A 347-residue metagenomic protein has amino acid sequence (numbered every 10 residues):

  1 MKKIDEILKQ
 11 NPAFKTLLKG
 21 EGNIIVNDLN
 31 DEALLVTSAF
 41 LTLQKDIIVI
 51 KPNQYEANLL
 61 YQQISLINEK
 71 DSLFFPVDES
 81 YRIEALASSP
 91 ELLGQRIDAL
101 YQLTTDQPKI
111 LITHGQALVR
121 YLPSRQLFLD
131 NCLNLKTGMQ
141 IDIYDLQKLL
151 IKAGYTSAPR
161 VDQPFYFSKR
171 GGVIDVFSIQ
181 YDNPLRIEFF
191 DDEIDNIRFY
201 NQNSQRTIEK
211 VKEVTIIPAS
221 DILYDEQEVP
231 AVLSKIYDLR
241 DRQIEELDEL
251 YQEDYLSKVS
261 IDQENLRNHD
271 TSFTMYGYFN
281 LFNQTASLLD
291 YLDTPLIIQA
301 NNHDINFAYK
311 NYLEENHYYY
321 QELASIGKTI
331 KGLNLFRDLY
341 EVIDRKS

Functional and structural regions predicted by a protein language model:
M1-S347: ASCE RecA-like P-loop NTPase motor cores that couple ATP hydrolysis to mechanical translocation on nucleic acids
